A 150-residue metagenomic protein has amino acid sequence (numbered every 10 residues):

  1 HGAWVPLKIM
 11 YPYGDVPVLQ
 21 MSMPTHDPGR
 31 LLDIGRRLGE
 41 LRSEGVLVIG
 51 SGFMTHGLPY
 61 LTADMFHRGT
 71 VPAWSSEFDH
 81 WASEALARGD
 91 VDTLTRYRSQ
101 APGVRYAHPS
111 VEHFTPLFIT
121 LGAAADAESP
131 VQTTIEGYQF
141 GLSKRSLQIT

Functional and structural regions predicted by a protein language model:
H1-V18, M23: His/Asp/Glu-rich, glycine-adjacent segments that coordinate divalent cations and/or stabilize oxyanion chemistry on
V16-L19, T25-L47, F53-T150: Surface-exposed, charge/polar-rich loops and edge strands
